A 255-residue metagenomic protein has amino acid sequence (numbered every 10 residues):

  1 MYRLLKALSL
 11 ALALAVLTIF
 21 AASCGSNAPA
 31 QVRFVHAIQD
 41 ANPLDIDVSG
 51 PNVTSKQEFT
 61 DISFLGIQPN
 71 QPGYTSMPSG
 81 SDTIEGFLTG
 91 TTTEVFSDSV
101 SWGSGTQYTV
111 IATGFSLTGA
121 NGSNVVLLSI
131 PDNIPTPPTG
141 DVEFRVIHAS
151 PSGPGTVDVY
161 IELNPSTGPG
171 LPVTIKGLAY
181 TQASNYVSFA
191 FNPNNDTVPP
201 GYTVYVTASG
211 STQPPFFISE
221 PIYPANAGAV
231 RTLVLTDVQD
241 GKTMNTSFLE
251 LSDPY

Functional and structural regions predicted by a protein language model:
M1-L10: Bacterial N-terminal signal peptides that target proteins for export
L10-T18: Hydrophobic helical h-region of N-terminal Sec-dependent signal peptides in bacterial secretory/periplasmic proteins
I19-S23: C-terminal motif of bacterial Sec signal peptides marking the signal peptidase cleavage site
C24-Y255: Intrinsically disordered, low-complexity polar regions and short flexible loop motifs
